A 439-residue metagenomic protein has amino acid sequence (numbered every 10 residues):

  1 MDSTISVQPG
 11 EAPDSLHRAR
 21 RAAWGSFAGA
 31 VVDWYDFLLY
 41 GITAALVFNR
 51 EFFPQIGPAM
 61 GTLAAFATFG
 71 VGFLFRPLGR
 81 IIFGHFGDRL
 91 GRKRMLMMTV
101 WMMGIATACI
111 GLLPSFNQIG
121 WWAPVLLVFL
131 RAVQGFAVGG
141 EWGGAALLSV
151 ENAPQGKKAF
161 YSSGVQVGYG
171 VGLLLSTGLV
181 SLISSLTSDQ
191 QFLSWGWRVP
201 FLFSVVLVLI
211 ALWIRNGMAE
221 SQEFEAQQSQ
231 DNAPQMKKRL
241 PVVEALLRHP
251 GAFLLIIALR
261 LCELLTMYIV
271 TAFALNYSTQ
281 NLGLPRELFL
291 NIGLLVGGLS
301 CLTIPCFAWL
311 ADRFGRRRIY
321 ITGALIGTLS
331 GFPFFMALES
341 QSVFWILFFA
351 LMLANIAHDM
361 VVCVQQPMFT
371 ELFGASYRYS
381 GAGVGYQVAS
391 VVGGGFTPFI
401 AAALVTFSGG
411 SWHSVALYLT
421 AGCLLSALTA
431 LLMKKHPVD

Functional and structural regions predicted by a protein language model:
G41, P250-L299, G394-P398: Extracytoplasmic gate region of multi-pass secondary transporters
A44-R76: Extracellular/periplasmic helix-loop-helix junction of adjacent transmembrane segments in MFS-like secondary
R89-V100, R313-A324: Cytoplasmic membrane-interface "Motif A"-like loop-to-helix N-cap segments of 12-TM Major Facilitator Superfamily
W101-I119, I326-Q341: C-terminal ends and interior cores of transmembrane alpha-helices in multi-pass membrane transporters/permeases
F160-S184, G385-T397: Glycine-rich segments within core transmembrane alpha-helices of 12-TM secondary carriers
S185-L202, A403-A421: A membrane-interface helix-boundary motif in multi-pass transporters
A211-M218, M368, T420-D439: Multi-pass alpha-helical transporter architecture, strongest for 12-TM Major Facilitator/SLC carriers used
R318-V364: C-terminal transmembrane helical hairpin of 12-TM major facilitator-type secondary transporters
